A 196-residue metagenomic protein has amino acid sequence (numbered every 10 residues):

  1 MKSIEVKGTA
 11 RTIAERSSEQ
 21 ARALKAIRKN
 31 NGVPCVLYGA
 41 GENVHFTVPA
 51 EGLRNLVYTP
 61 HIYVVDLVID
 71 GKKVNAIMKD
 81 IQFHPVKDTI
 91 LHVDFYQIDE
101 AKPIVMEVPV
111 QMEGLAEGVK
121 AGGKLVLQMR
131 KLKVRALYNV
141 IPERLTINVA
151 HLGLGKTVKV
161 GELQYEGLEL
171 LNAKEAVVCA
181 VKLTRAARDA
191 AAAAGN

Functional and structural regions predicted by a protein language model:
M1-N196: Acidic, negatively charged sequence tracts
